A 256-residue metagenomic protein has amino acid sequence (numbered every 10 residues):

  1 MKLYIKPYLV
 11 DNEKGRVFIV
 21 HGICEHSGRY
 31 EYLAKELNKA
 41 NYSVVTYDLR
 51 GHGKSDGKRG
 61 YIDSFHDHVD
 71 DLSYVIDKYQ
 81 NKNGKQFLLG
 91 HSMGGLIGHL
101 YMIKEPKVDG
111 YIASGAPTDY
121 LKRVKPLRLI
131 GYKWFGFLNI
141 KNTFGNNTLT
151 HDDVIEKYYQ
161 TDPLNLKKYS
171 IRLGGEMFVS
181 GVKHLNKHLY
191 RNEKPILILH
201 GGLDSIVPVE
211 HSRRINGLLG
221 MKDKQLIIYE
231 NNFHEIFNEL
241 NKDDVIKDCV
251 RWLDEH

Functional and structural regions predicted by a protein language model:
V17, G22-E25, G202: Active-site glycine-rich loops that stabilize anionic/oxyanionic intermediates across multiple enzyme folds
C24-S27, G53-K82: Catalytic nucleophile-loop/oxyanion-hole region of alpha/beta-hydrolase and closely related hydrolase-like folds
R29, A34-G57: Conserved alpha/beta-hydrolase
I103-F137: Flexible "cap/lid" loop of the alpha/beta hydrolase fold
N192, I198-H200, D204: Short beta-strand/loop motif that positions the catalytic acidic residue of the alpha/beta-hydrolase fold
L203-V207, E235: Acidic catalytic loop of the alpha/beta-hydrolase fold
P208-G217: Short alpha-helix in the alpha/beta-hydrolase fold that links the catalytic acid
Q225-H256: Catalytic active-site module of serine/aspartate enzymes centered on a nucleophile-bearing elbow/loop
